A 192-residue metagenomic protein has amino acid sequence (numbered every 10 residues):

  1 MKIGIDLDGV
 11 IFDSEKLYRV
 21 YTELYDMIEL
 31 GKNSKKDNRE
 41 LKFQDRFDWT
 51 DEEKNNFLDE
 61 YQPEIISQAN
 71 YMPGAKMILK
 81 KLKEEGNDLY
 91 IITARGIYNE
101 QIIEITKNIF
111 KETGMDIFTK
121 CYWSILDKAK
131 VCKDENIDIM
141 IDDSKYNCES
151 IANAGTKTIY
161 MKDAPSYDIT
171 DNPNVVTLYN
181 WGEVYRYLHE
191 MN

Functional and structural regions predicted by a protein language model:
M1-N55: Active-site neighborhood of HAD-like aspartate-dependent phosphohydrolases
D6, I92-A94, M161: Short hydrophobic segments within beta-strands
L41-M77: Metal-dependent phosphoesterase signature
E64-N70, A75-T106, C121: Substrate-recognition element of Asp-dependent hydrolases with the DxDx(T/V) motif
A94-I139, S144-E149: Substrate-recognition "cap/lid" segment bordering the active-site pocket of phosphatases
K120-S124, N174-E183: Short acidic-hydrophobic, aromatic-tinged amphipathic segments that line or gate anion-handling sites
K133, E183-N192: Short amphipathic alpha-helix with an adjacent loop that forms part of the alpha/beta core around
I137-V176: Acidic, Mg2+-coordinating phosphoryl-transfer loop and its flanking beta/alpha structural elements, shared across
